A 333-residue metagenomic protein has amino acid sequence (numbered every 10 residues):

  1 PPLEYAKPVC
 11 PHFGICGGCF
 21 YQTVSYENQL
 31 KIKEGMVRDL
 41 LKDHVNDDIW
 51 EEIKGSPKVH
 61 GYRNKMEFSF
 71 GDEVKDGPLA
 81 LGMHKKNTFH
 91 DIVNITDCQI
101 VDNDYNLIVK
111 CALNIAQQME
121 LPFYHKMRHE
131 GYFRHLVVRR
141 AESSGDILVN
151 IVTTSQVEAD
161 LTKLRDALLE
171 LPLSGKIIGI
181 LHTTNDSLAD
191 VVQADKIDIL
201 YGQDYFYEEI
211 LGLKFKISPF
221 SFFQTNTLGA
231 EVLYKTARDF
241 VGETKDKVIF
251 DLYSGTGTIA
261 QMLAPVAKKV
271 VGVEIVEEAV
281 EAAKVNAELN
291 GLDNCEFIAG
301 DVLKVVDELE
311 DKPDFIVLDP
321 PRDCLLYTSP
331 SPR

Functional and structural regions predicted by a protein language model:
P1-D198, I210, G242-E243, C324-S329 (+1 more regions): SAM-dependent transferase fold signal centered on methyltransferase-like domains, encompassing both Class I
E158-S329, R333: Rossmann-like S-adenosyl-L-methionine
